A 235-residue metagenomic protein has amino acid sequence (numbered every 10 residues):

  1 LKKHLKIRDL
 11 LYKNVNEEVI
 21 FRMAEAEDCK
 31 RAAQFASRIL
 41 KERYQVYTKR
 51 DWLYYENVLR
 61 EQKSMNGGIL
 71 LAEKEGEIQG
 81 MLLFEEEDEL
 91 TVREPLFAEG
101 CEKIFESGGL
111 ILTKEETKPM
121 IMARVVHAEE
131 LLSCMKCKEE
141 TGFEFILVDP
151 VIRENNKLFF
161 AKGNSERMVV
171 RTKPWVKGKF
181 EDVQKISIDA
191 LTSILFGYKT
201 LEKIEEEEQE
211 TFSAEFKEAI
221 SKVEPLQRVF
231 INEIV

Functional and structural regions predicted by a protein language model:
L1-L11: Active-site-proximal cofactor/substrate-binding loop regions of enzyme domains
N14-V235: Intrinsically disordered, low-complexity, positively biased terminal segments
